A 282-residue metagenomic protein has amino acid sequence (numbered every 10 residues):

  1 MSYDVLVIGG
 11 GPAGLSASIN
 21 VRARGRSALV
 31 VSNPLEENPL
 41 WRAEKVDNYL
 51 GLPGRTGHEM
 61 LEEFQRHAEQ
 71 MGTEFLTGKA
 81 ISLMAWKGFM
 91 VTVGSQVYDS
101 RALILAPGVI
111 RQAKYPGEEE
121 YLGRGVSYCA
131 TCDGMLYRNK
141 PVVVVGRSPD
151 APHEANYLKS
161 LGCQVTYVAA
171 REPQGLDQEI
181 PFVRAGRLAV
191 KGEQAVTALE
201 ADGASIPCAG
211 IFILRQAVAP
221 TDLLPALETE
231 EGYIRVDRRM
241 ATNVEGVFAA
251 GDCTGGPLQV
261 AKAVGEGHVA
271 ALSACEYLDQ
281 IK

Functional and structural regions predicted by a protein language model:
S2-D4, T77-G78, R138-K140, V244: Phosphate-coordination loops involved in phosphoryl transfer and adenosine-cofactor binding
Y3-E59, E63, K140-Q174: Beta1-alpha1 glycine-rich phosphate/pyrophosphate-binding loop at the start of Rossmann-like nucleotide-binding domains
G9, A106-G108, V145, L214-R215 (+1 more regions): Short, well-ordered coil/turn residues at beta-beta hairpins and beta-strand->alpha-helix junctions within
A17-R22, A263, A270-A271: Small-residue (primarily alanine) positions within well-ordered alpha-helices, especially packing/interaction faces
A23, K114, E120-L136, L214-L258 (+2 more regions): FAD-site-proximal beta/loop scaffold in flavoenzymes
E62, A68-T92, Y98-S100, S160-R238 (+1 more regions): A Rossmann-like FAD-binding core segment of flavoenzymes
M71, F75-N139: Glycine/small-residue-rich loop that forms an oxyanion/phosphate-binding "nest" at active or ligand-binding sites
